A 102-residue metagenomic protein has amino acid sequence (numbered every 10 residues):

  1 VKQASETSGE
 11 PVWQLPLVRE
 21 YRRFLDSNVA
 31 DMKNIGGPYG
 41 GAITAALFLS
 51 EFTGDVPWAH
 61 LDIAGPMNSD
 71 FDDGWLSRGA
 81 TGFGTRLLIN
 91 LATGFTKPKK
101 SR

Functional and structural regions predicted by a protein language model:
V1-R102: A generic structural signal for tightly packed, nonpolar segments enriched in small/aliphatic residues
